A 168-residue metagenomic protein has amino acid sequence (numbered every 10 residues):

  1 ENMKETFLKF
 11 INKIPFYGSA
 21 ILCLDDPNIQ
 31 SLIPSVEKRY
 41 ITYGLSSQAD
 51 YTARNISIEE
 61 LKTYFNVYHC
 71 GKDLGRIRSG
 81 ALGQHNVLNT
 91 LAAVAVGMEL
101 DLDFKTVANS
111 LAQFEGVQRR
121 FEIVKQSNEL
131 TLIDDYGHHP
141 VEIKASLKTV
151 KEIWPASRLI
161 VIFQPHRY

Functional and structural regions predicted by a protein language model:
E1, G137, H166-Y168: Short, flexible loop segments at the rims of nucleotide/cofactor-binding pockets, characterized by
E1-L132, A156-S157: Acidic, Mg2+-coordinating active-site environments of NTP-dependent enzymes
V117, V141-Y168: Active-site beta-alpha connecting loops in nucleotide-dependent enzymes
L132-H138: Switch II (G3) loop of P-loop NTPases
